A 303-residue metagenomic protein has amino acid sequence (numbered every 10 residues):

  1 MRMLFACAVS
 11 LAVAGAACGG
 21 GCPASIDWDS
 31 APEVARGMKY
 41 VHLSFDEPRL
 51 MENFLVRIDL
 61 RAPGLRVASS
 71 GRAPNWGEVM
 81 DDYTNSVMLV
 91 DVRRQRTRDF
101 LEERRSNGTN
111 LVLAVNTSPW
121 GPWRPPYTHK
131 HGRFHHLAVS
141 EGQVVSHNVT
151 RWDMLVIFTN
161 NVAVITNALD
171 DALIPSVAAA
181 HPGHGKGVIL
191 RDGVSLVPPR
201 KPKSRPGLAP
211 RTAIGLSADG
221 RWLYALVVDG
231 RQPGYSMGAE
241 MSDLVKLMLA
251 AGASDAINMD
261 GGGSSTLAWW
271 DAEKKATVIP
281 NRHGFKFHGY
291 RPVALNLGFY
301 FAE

Functional and structural regions predicted by a protein language model:
M1-F5: Bacterial N-terminal signal peptides that target proteins for export
A6-G15: Bacterial N-terminal signal peptides
C18-N148, D153-M154, V164: Zymogen propeptides
K39-R57, R66-A68, H184-G220: Conserved beta-alpha junction segments in alpha/beta enzyme cores
S70-E78, L169-I174, V227-P233: Short, solvent-exposed aromatic-acidic interface loops
R124-V149, P199-A218, W222-D255, S264-E303: Conserved, well-ordered active-site substructure
H147-P202: A substrate-binding/cap region within the structured catalytic cores of diverse enzymes
